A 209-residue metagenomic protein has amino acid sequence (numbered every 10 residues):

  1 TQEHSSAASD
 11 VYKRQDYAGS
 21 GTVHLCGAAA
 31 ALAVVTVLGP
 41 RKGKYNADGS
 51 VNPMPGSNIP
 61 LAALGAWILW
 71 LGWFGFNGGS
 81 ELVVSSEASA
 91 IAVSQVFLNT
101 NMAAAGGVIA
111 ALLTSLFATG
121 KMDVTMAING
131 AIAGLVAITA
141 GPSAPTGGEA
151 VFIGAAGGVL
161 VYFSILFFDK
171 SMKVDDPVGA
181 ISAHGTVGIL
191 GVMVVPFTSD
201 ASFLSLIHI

Functional and structural regions predicted by a protein language model:
T1-A8, Y12, I207-H208: Single conserved hydrophobic/aromatic residue that forms the stacking wall/gate of nucleotide- or nucleobase-binding
R14-S20, N52-N58, E87-N99: Interfacial loop-to-helix junctions that mark the boundaries of transmembrane helices in multi-pass membrane
A28-T36, P40, A66, W70-F74 (+7 more regions): Transmembrane alpha-helical segments of multi-pass membrane transport proteins and ion-pumping complexes
V37-I59, L204-S205: Alpha-helical transmembrane bundle and helix-membrane interface signal in multi-pass integral membrane proteins
S50-L69, D176-G179, A183-V187: Interfacial and helix-entry/exit segments of alpha-helical transmembrane bundles in multi-pass inner-membrane proteins
S85-E87, T139-E149: Helix-coil boundary and interhelical linker segments in multi-pass alpha-helical membrane proteins
V93-A104, G148-G157: Structural signature of hydrophobic alpha-helical transmembrane segments
M122-A131, G179: Cytoplasmic-side transmembrane-helix entry/capping segments in multi-pass membrane proteins
